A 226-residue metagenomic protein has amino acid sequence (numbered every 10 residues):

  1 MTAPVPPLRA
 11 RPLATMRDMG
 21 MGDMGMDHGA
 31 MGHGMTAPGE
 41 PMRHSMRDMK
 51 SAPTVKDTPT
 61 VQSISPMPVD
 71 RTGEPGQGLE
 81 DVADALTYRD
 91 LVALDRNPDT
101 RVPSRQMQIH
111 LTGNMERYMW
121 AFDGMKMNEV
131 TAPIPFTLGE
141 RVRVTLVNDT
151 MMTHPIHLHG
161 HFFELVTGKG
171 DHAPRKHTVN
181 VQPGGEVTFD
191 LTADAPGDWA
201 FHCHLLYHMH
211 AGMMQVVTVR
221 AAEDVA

Functional and structural regions predicted by a protein language model:
M1-R141, D194-D198, L206-A226: Extended terminal and domain-junction accessory segments
I109, V144, H159, G184 (+1 more regions): Divalent metal-coordination and catalytic microenvironments
K126-F136, G160-P196, E223-A226: Extracytoplasmic beta-sandwich strand-turn segments characteristic of Greek-key/jelly-roll folds
V142-T145, D190: Long compositionally biased, domain-poor regions of proteins
L146-T150: Asparagine-centered strand-capping/turn motif at beta-strand->loop junctions
M152-I156: Short beta-strand/loop motifs in extracellular/secreted proteins, especially within beta-sandwich accessory domains
